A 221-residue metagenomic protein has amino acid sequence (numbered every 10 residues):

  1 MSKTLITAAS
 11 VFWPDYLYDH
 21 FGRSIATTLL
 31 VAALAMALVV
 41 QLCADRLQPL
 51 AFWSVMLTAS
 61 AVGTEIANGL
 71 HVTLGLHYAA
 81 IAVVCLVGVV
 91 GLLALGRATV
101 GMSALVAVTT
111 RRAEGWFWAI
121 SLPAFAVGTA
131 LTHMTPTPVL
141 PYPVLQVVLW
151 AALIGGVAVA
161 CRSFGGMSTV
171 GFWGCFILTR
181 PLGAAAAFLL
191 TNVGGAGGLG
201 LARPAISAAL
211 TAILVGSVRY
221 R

Functional and structural regions predicted by a protein language model:
M1-R221: Polytopic alpha-helical membrane proteins, predominantly small-molecule transporters/carriers
